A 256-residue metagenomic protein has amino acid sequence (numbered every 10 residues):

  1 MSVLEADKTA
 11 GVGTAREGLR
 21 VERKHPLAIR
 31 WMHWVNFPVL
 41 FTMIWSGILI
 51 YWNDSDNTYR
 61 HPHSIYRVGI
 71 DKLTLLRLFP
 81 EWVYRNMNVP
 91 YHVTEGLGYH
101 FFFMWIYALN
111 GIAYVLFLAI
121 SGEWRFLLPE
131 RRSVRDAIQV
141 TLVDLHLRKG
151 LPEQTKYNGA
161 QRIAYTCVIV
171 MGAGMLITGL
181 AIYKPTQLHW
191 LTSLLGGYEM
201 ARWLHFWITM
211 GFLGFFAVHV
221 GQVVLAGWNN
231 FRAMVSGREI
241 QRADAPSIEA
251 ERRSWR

Functional and structural regions predicted by a protein language model:
M1-R256: Membrane-embedded alpha-helical bundles that constitute the cytochrome b-like, heme-associated redox core of multi-pass
